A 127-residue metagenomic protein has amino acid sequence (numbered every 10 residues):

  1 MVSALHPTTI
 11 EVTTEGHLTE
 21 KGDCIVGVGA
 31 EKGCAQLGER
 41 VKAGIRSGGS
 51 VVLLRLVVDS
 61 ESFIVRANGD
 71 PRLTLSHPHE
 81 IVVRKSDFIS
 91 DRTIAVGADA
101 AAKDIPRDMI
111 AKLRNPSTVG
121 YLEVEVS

Functional and structural regions predicted by a protein language model:
M1-G22, V26-G29: The feature marks the first
V2-A4, L18-E20, R46-G48, F88 (+1 more regions): Solvent-exposed loop and beta-edge segments used for protein-protein assembly and interaction
T13-E15, V83-S86, V119-V126: Terminal domain-initiation and capping elements
E20, E61-I110: Short, solvent-exposed interaction modules
I25-I64: Short, well-structured hydrophobic secondary-structure segments
D59-S62, E123-S127: Short amphipathic alpha-helical linker/capping segments at the junctions of internal repeats and modular domains
T93, A111, N115-Y121: Alpha-helical membrane-protein topology signature
